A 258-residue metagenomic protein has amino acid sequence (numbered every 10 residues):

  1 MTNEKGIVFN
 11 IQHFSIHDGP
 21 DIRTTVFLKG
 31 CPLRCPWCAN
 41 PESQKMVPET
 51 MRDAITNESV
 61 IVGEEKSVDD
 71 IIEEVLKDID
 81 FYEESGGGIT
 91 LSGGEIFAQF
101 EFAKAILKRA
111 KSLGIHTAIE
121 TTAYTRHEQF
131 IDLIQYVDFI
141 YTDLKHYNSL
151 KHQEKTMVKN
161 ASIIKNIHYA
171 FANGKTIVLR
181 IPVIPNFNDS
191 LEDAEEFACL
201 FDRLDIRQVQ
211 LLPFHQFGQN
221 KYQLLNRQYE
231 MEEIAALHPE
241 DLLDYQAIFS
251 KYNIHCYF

Functional and structural regions predicted by a protein language model:
M1-K66, K77-S85: N-terminal [4Fe-4S]-dependent radical SAM core
T2-P20, V183-F258: Auxiliary Fe-S-binding modules of radical SAM enzymes
N57-V60, Q153-K159, N226-I234: Short glycine-enriched, charge-decorated loop/helix-capping segments at active-site entrances that position
I72, L76-G218: Conserved AdoMet/S-adenosylmethionine-binding subsite of the radical SAM
